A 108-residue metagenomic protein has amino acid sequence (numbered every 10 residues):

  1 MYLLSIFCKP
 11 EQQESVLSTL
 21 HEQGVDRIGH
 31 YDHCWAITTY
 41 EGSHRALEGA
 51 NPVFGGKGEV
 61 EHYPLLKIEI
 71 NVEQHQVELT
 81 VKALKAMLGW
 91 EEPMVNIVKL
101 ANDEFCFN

Functional and structural regions predicted by a protein language model:
M1-N108: Positively charged, small/polar-rich N-terminal and surface patches that mediate targeting and assembly and bind
